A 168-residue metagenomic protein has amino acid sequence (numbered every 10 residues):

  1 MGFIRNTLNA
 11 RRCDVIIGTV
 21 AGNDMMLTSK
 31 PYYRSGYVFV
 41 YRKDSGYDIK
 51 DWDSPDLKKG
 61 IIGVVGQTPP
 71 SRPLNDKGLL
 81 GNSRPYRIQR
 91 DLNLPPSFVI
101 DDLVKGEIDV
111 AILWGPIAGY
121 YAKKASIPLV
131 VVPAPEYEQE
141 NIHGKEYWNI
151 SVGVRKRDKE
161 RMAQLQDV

Functional and structural regions predicted by a protein language model:
M1-D14, L27, D91-A125: Short helices/loops that flank or line small-molecule/ion binding pockets
M1-D56, Q67-T68, P135-K145: Acidic, polar ligand-binding/catalytic clefts
I16, G60-V64, A111, G153: Short, well-ordered beta-strand segments
Y32-S35, G81, P128-V131: Short, hinge-like loop/turn segments at secondary-structure boundaries
V38-P95, P116-I117, Q164: Bilobed "Venus flytrap"/periplasmic-binding protein-like clamshell domains and structurally analogous long
K145-S151: Surface-exposed aromatic
R157-V168: Short amphipathic alpha-helical coupling segments at ligand-binding clamshell hinges and other catalytic/signaling
